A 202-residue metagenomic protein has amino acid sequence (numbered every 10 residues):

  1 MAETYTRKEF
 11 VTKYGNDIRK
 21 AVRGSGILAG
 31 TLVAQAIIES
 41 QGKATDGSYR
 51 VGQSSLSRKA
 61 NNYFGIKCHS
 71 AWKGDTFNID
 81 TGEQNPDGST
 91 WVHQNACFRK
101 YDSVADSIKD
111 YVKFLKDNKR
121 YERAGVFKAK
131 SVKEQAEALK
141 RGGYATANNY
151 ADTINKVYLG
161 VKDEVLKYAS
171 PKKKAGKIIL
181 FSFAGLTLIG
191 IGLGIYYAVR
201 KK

Functional and structural regions predicted by a protein language model:
M1-T4, R200-K202: Short, Lys/Arg-enriched, disordered terminal segments
A2-K174: Catalytic cores of secreted/periplasmic lytic hydrolases that degrade extracellular macromolecules
K172-K202: Single-pass alpha-helical membrane anchors
